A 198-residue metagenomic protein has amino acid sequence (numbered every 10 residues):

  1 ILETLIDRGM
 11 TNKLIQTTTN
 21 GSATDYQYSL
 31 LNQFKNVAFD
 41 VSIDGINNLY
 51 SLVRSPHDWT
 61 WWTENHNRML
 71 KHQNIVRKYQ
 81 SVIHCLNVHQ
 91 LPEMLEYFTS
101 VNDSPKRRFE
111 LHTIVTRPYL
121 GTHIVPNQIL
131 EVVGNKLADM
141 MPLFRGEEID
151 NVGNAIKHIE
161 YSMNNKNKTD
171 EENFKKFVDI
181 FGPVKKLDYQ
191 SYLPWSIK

Functional and structural regions predicted by a protein language model:
I1, W62-N65, M69, M94: Alpha-helical packing segments of well-folded alpha/beta enzyme cores
I1-E3, D25-N32, Q90-P92: Distinct, well-ordered alpha-helical segments
I6-D25, N32-T63, V76-C85, K106-G121: Core AdoMet radical
R8, F34, N65-R77, V101 (+1 more regions): A structural motif corresponding to the C-terminal end of an alpha-helix and its immediate exit/capping segment
L30-S42, Y97-H112, I129-M141: Structural recognition of alpha->loop->beta junctions
C85-H89, P105-A138, E148-M163: Flexible glycine/acidic-rich beta-alpha junction loops that bind and position SAM and/or redox cofactors in anaerobic
C85-V101: Catalytic cores of alpha/beta
D139-K198: Radical SAM enzyme core and accessory elements
